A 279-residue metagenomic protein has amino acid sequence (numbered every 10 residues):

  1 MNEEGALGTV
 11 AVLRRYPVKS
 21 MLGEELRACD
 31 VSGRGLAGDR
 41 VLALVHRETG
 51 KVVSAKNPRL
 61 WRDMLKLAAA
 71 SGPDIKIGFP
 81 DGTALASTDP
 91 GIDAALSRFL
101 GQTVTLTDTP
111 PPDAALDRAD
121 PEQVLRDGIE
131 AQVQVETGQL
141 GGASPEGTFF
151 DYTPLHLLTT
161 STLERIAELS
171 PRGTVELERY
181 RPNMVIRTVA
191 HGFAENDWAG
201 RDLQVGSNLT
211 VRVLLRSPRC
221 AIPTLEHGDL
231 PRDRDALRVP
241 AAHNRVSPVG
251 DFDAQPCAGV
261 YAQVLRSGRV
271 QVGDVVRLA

Functional and structural regions predicted by a protein language model:
M1-A279: Metal-cofactor-dependent catalytic cores
